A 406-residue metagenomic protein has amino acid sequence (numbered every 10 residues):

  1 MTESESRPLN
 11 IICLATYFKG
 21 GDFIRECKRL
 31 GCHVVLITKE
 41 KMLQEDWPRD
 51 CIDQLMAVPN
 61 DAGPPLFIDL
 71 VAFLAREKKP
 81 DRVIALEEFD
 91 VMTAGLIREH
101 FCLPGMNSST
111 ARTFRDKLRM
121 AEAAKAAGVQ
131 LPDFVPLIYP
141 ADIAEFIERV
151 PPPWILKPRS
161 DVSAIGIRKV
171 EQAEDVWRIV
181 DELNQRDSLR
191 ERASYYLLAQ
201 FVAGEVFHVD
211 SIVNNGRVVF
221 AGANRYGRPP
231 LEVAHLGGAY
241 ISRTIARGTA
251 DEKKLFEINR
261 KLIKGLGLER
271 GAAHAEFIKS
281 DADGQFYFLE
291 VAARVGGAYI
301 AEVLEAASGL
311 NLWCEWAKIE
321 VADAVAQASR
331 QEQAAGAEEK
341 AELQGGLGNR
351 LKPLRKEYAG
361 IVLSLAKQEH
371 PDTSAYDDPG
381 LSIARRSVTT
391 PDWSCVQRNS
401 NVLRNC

Functional and structural regions predicted by a protein language model:
M1-T110, A141, A322-R350: ATP-binding N-terminal substructure of ATP-dependent carboxylate-amine bond-forming enzymes
R7, G20, I143, A317-C406: Peripheral (often C-terminal) accessory segments that flank ATP-dependent C-N-forming ligase machineries
I12-C13, R82-A85, P132-F134, K169 (+2 more regions): Short catalytic-loop micro-motif centered on adjacent basic/acidic residues
E99-G166, A173, Q185: A conserved helix-loop-beta module that forms one wall/lid of the active-site cleft in ATP-utilizing catalytic domains
A124, I147-V170, S188-G204, V209 (+2 more regions): ATP-grasp fold ATP-binding core
Q130-P132, P153-L156, K169-G204, L236-I241 (+1 more regions): Conserved ATP-binding module of the ATP-grasp superfamily
E174, Q200-L268, A272, K279 (+3 more regions): ATP-dependent carboxylate/phosphate-activation module, predominantly the ATP-grasp catalytic core and closely related
G284-F286: Conserved protein kinase catalytic/activation segment
